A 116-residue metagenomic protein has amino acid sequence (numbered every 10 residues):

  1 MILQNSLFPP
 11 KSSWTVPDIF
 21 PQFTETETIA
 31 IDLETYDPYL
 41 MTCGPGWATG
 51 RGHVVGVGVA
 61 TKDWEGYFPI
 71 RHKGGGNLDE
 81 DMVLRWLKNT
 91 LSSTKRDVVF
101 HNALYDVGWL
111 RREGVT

Functional and structural regions predicted by a protein language model:
M1-T116: Conserved RNase H-like, two-metal-ion catalytic cores of nucleic-acid enzymes
